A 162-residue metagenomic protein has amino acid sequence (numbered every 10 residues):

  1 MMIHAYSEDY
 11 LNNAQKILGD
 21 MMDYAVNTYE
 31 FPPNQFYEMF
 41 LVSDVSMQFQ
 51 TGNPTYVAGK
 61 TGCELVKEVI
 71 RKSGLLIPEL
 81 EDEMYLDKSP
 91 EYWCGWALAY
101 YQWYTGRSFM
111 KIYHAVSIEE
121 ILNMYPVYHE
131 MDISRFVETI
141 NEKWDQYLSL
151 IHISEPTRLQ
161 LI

Functional and structural regions predicted by a protein language model:
M2-W103: C-terminal alpha-helical interaction appendages
A58, V127-E130, S149, I153: Intrinsically disordered, low-complexity regions enriched in small/polar residues
M84-Q146: A charged, amphipathic interaction segment
I151-I162: Single conserved hydrophobic/aromatic residue that forms the stacking wall/gate of nucleotide- or nucleobase-binding
